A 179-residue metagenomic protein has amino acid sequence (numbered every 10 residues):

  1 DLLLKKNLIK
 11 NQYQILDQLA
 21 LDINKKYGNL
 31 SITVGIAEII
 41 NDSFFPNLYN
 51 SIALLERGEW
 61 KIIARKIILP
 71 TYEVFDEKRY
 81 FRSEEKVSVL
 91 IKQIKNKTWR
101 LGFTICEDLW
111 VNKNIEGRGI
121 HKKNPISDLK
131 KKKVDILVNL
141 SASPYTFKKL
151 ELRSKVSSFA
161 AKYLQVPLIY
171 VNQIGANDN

Functional and structural regions predicted by a protein language model:
D1-N179: Enzyme catalytic cores with a strong preference for nitrogen-chemistry domains
